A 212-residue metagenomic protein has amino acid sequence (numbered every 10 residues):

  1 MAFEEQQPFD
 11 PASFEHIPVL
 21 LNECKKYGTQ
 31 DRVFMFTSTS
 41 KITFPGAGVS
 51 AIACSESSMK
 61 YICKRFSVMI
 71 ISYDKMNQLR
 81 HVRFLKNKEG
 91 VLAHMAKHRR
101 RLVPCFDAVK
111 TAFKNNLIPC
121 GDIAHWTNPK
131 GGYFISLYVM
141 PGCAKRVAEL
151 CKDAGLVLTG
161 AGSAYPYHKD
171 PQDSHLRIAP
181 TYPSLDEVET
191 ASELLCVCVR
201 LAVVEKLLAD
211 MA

Functional and structural regions predicted by a protein language model:
M1-E4, S40-T43, E56-M59, K86 (+4 more regions): Short, solvent-exposed loop/turn segments at secondary-structure junctions
M1-S13: Catalytic PLP-binding core of fold-type I/II PLP enzymes
N22-V103: Conserved core segment of the aminotransferase class I/II
G28-T29, D153, Y167-A212: PLP-dependent enzyme catalytic core of the Aspartate aminotransferase-like
V33, A124, L156: Short, conserved active-site loop motifs that form the nucleotide-linked donor/cofactor pocket
T37, A51-A53, F113, T127 (+3 more regions): Short beta-strand segments
M59, C63, M69, F134-R177 (+2 more regions): Conserved C-terminal alpha-helix-loop-beta "cap" of PLP-dependent enzymes that closes/shapes the active-site mouth
M95-K110, D122-Y138: Conserved glycine-rich beta-strand-loop-beta hairpin in the small C-terminal domain of fold type I
